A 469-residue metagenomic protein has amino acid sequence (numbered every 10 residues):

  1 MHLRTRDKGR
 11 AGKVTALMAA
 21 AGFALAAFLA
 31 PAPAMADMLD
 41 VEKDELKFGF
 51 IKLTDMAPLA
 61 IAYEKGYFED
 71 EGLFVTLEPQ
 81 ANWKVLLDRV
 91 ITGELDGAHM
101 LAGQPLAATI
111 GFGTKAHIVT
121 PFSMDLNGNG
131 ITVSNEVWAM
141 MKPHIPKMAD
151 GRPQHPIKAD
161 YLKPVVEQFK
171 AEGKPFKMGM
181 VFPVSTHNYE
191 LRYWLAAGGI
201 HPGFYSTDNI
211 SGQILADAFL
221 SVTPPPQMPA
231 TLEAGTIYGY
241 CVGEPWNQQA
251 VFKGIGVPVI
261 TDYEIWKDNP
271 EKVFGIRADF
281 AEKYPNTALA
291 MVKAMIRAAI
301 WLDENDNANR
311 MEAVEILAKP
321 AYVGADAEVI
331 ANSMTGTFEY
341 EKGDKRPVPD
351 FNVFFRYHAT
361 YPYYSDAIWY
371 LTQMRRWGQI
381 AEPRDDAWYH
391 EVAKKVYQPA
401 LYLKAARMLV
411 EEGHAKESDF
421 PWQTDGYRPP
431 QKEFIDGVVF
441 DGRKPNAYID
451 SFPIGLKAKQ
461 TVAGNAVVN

Functional and structural regions predicted by a protein language model:
M1-K13: N-terminal secretory signal peptides that target proteins for export/translocation
M18-A30: Bacterial N-terminal signal peptides
A30-A36: Sec/Tat signal peptide C-region and signal peptidase I cleavage site
D37-S221, E233-A234, Y238-D268: Short, glycine-/small- and polar/acidic-enriched structural segments that line small-molecule recognition paths
I131-T132, V273-I276, F280-A281: Short glycine- and hydrophobic/aromatic-rich loop-to-beta-strand nucleating segment in the catalytic cores
E282-A400: Secondary-structure end/capping motifs
I368-N469: Conserved C-terminal helix/tail region of periplasmic/extracytoplasmic solute-binding proteins
